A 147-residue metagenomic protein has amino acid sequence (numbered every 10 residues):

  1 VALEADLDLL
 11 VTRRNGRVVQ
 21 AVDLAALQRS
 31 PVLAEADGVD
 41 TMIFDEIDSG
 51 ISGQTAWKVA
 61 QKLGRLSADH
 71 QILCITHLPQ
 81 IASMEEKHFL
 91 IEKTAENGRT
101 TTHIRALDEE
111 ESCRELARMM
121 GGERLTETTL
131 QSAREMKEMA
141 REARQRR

Functional and structural regions predicted by a protein language model:
A2-A5, T12, A21: Short linear motifs in low-complexity or flexible loops
D8-R13, I91: Assembly/interface hotspot detector across virion components, adhesins/toxins, and nucleic-acid enzymes
R17, A25-Q28, S49-G53: Conserved ABC ATPase signature
A21, Q54-R147: C-terminal lobe/lid and adjacent interdomain/linker elements of RecA-like ASCE P-loop ATPase modules
A25-M42: GG-anchored amphipathic helix commonly corresponding to the ABC/SMC/Rad50 NBD signature/C-loop
V32, G50, L66: Short alpha-helical functional segments enriched in proximate histidine and acidic residues
A36-D37, S49-W57: Conserved D-loop-proximal element of ABC-family nucleotide-binding domains
E46: Walker B catalytic acidic pair
